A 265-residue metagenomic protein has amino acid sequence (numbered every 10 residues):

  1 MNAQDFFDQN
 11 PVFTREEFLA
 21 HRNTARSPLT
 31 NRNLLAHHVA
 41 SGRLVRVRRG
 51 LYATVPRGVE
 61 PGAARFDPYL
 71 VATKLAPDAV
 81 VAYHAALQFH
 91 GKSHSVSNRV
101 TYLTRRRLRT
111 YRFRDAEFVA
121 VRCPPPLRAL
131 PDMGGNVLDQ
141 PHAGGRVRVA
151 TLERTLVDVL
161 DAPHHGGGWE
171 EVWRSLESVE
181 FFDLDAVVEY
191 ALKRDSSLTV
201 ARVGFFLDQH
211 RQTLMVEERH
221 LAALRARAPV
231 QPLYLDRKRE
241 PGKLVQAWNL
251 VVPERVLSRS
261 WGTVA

Functional and structural regions predicted by a protein language model:
M1-D78, E180-D195, A201-D208, S260 (+1 more regions): Short beta-edge/loop segments at beta->alpha junctions of small alpha/beta modules that act as binding/recognition
Q4, P56-V59, P125, A129 (+3 more regions): N-proximal short alpha-helices
D5, N10, L44, L75 (+9 more regions): Alpha-helical protein-protein interaction elements
R15-E16, R32-P131, A247-L250: Short gly/ser-rich loop at a beta-strand->alpha-helix junction or flexible surface loop bordering the NTP-binding
N23, G91-K92, D161, D208: Residue-level marker of positions within ordered structural domains that often coincide with functionally constrained
R26-L29, H94-V96, H164-G168: Short amphipathic alpha-helical segments with coiled-coil-like heptad repeat character
G135-A265: Hydrophobic alpha-helical interaction segments
